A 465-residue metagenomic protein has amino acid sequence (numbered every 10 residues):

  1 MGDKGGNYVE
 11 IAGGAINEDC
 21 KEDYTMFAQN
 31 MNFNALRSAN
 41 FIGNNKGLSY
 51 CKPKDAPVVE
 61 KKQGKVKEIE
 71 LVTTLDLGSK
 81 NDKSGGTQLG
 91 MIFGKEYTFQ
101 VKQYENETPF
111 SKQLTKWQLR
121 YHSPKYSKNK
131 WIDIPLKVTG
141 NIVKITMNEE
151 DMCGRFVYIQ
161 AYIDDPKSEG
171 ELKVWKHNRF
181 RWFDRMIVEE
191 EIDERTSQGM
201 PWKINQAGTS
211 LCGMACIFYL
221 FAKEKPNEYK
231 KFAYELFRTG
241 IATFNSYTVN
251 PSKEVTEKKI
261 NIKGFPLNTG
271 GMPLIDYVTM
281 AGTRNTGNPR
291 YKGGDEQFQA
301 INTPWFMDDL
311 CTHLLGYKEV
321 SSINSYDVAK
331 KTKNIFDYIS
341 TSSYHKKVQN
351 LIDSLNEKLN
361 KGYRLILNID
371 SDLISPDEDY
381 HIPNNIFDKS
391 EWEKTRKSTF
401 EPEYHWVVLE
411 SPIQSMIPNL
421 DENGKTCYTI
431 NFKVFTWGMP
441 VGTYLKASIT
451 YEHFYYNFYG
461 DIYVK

Functional and structural regions predicted by a protein language model:
M1-E70: Right-handed beta-helix
I11, D19, I92-G94, G213-M214 (+1 more regions): Short, surface-exposed loop/turn motifs at beta-strand boundaries within globular domains
I16, M31, V157, S210 (+1 more regions): Residue-level detector of short, conserved catalytic/binding motifs and their immediate flanks
K61-F180: Beta-strand-enriched, solvent-exposed domains that form extended recognition/catalytic surfaces
E105, I163-P166, A281-E296, N368-P376 (+2 more regions): Short, flexible beta-strand-to-coil junctions
S123-N129, C153, V320-K465: Active-site signature of cysteine proteases
V174-G294, K358-I366, P418-N431, P440-Y459 (+1 more regions): Active-site nucleophile-adjacent alpha helix/oxyanion-hole segment immediately C-terminal to the catalytic cysteine
G270-Y277, T283-K330: Core alpha/beta structural scaffold of self-assembling particle/tube/pore-forming proteins
